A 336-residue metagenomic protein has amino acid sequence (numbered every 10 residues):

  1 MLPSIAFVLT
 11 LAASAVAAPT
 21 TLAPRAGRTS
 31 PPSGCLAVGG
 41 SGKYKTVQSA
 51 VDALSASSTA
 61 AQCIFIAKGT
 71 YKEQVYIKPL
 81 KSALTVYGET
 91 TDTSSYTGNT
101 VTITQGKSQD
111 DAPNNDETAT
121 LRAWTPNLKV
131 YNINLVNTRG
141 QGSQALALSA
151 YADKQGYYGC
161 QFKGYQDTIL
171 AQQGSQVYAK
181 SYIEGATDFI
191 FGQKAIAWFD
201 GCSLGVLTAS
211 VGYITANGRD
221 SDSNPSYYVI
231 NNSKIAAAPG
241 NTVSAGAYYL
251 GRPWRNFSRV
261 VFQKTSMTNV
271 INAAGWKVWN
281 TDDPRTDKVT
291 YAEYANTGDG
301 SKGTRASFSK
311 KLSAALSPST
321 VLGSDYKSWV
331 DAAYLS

Functional and structural regions predicted by a protein language model:
M1-A26: Fungal secretory targeting signals
P19-S336: Sequence-level preference for short, compositionally simple segments enriched in small aliphatic or small polar residues
